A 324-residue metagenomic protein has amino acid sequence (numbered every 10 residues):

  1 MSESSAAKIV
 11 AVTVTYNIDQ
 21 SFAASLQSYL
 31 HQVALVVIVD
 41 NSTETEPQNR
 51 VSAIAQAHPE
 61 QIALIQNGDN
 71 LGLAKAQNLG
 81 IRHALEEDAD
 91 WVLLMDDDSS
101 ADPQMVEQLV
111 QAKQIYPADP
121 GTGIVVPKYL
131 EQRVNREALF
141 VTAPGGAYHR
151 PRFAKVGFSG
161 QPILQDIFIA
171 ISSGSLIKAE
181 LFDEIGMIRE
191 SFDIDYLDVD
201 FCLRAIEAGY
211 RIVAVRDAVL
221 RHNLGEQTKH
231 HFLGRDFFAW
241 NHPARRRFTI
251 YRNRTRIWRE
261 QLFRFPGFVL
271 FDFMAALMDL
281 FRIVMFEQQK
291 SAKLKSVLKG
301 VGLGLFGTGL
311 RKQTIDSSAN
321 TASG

Functional and structural regions predicted by a protein language model:
T13-Q32: Short, well-formed alpha-helical segments that are part of the catalytic scaffolds of diverse glycosyltransferases
D40-V51, D69, S99-S100: A conserved acidic beta->alpha catalytic loop
G68-E86: Glycine-rich, basic loop-to-helix element that forms the pyrophosphate-binding segment of sugar-nucleotide handling
A89-S100: Short beta-strand-to-loop acidic/aromatic patch adjacent to the donor-nucleotide binding site
Q104-V141: Conserved donor NDP-sugar-binding/catalytic core segment of glycosyltransferases
P144-F168: Short, flexible, basic/aromatic active-site loop/helix in glycosyltransferases
S175, L181, I185-G186, S191-R221: A short, conserved alpha-helix in the catalytic core of glycosyltransferases
R259-G324: Non-catalytic, C-terminal membrane-associated alpha-helical segments of glycosyltransferases
